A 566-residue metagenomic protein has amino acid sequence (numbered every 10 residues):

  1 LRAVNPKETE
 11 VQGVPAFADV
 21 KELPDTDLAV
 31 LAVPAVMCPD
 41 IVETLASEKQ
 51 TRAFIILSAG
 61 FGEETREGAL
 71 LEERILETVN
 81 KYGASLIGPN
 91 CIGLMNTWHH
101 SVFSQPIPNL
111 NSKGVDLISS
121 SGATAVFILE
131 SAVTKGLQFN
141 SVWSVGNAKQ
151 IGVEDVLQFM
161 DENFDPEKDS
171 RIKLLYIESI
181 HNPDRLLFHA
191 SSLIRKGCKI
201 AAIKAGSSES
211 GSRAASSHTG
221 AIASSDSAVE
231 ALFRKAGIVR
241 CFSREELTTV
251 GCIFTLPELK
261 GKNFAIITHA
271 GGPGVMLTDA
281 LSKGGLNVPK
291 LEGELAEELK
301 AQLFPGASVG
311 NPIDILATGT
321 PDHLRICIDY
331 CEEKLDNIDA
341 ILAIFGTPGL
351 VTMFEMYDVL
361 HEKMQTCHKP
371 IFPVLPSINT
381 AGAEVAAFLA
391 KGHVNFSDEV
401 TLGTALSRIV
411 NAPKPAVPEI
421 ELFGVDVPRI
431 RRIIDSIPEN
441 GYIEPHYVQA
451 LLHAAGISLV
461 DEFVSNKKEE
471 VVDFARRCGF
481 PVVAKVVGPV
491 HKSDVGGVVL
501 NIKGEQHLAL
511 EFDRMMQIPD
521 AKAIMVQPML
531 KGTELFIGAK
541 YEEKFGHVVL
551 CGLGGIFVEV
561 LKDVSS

Functional and structural regions predicted by a protein language model:
R2-S566: Catalytic-core regions of core metabolic enzymes, especially those transforming organic acids/acyl-group intermediates
